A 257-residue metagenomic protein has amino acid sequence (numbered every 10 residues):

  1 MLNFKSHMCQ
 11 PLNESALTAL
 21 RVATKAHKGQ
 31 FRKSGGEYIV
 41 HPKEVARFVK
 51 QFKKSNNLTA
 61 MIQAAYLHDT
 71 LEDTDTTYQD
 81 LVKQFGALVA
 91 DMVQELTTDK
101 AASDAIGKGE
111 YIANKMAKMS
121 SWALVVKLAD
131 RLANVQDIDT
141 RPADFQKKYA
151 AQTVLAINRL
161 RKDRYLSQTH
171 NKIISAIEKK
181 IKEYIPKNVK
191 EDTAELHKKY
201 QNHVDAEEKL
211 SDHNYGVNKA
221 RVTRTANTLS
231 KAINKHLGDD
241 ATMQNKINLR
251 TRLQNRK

Functional and structural regions predicted by a protein language model:
N3-E14, P186-E191, L229-L237, A241-T242 (+1 more regions): Flexible loop/turn and low-complexity linker elements, especially glycine-anchored beta turns and charged/proline-rich
K5-H7, E110, A117, D137 (+7 more regions): Residue-level detector of intrinsically disordered/flexible regions characterized by low predicted structural confidence
H7, P11-K190, H197: Active-site helical microenvironments for divalent-metal-assisted chemistry
L132-V135, I157, L196-L210, T225 (+3 more regions): Non-transmembrane amphipathic alpha-helical segments
K147, A151, H170-A176, H197 (+2 more regions): Short, charged, amphipathic alpha-helical segments
S167, V189-T193, E208-R221, K235-Q244: Charged, low-complexity interaction regions
